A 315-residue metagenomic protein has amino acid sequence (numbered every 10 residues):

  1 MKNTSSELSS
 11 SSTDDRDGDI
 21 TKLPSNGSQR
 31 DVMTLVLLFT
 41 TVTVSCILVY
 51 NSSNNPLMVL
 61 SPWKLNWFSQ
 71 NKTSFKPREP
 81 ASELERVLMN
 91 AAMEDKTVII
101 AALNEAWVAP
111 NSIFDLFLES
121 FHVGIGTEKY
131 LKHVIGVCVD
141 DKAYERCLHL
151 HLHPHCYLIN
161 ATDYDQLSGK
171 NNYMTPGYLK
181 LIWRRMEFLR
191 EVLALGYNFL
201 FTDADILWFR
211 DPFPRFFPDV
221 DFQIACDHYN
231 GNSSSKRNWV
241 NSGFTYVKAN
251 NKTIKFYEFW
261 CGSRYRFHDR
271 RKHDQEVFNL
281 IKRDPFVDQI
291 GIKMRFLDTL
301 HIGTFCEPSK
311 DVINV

Functional and structural regions predicted by a protein language model:
M1-F114, E119, G126-K132, H149-H153 (+1 more regions): Juxtamembrane luminal stem/stalk of type II transmembrane Golgi/ER carbohydrate-processing enzymes
K2, K180-I254: GT-A fold catalytic core of metal-dependent nucleotide-sugar glycosyltransferases, centered on the diacidic
T4, T43-I47, V247-V315: Catalytic core and acceptor-binding pocket of nucleotide-sugar-dependent glycosyltransferases
V44, E83, V98, S112-L116 (+5 more regions): Acidic, Ser/Thr-rich intrinsically disordered and amphipathic helical segments
R86-N90, I125-G126, V134-I135, R190 (+2 more regions): Beta-strand elements of modular eukaryotic interaction domains
S112, V137-L195: Active-site-proximal specificity loops/subdomain of glycosyltransferases
I113-L116, I135, L148-L152, I159-T162 (+4 more regions): Short coil/turn segments at secondary-structure boundaries
H122, G126, V139, L152 (+7 more regions): Short amphipathic alpha-helices and their capping/turn residues within compact interaction modules
